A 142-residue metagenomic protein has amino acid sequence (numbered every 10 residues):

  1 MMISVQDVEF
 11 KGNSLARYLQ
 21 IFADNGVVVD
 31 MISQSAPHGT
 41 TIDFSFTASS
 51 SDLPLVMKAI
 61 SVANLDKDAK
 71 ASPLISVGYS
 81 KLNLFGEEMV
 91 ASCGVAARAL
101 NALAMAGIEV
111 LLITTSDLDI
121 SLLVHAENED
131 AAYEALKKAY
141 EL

Functional and structural regions predicted by a protein language model:
M1-L142: A conserved regulatory-domain signal marking ACT and ACT-like small-molecule sensing domains and adjacent regulatory
